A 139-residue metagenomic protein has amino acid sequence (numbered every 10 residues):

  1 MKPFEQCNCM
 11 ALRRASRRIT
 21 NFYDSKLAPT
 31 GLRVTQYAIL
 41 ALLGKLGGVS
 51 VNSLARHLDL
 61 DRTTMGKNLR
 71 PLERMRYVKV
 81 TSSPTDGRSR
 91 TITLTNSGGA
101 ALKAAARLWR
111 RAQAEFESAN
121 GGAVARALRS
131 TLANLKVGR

Functional and structural regions predicted by a protein language model:
M1-T30, A123-R126, S130, N134-L135: N-terminal leader segment of winged-helix/HTH proteins
L12, L43-G47: Short helix-to-turn junction characteristic of helix-turn-helix DNA-binding domains, especially the helix
T20, G48, R70-S130: Charged, amphipathic alpha-helical coiled-coil/dimerization segments
Q36-L40: Short alpha-helical "packing" element that flanks the helix-turn-helix/winged-helix DNA-binding module
L42, H57: Residues within the alpha-helical elements of helix-turn-helix
G47-G48, D59: Central "turn" residue of the DNA-binding helix-turn-helix
V51: Helix-turn-helix DNA-binding elements, focusing on the entry/boundary residues of the two helices that contact DNA
